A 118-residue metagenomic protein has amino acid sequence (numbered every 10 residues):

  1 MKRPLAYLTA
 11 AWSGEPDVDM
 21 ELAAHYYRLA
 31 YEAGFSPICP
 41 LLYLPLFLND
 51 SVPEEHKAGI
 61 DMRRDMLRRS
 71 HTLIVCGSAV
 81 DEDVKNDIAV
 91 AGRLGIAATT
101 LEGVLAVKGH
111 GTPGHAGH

Functional and structural regions predicted by a protein language model:
M1-H118: Catalytic phosphate/metal-binding cores of nucleic-acid and nucleotide-processing enzymes, i.e., regions that mediate
